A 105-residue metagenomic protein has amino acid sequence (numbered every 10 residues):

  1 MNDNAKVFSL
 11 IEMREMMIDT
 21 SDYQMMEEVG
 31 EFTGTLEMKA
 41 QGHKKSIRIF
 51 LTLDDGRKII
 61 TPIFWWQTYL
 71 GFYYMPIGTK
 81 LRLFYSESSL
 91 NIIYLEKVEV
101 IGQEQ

Functional and structural regions predicted by a protein language model:
M1-N2: N-terminal intrinsically disordered, low-complexity, charge/repeat-rich segments that act as generic
A5-K45: Structural detector for short beta-strands of small beta-barrel domains
K39-G42, L53, S86-S88: Acidic surface patches and DE-rich sequence motifs
R48-D55: Short, acidic/hydrophobic/Gly-rich beta-strand patch recurrent on exposed beta strands that often constitutes part
R57-M75: Beta-strand/loop nucleic-acid-binding surfaces
S86-Q105: OB-fold/S1-family single-stranded nucleic acid-binding modules
